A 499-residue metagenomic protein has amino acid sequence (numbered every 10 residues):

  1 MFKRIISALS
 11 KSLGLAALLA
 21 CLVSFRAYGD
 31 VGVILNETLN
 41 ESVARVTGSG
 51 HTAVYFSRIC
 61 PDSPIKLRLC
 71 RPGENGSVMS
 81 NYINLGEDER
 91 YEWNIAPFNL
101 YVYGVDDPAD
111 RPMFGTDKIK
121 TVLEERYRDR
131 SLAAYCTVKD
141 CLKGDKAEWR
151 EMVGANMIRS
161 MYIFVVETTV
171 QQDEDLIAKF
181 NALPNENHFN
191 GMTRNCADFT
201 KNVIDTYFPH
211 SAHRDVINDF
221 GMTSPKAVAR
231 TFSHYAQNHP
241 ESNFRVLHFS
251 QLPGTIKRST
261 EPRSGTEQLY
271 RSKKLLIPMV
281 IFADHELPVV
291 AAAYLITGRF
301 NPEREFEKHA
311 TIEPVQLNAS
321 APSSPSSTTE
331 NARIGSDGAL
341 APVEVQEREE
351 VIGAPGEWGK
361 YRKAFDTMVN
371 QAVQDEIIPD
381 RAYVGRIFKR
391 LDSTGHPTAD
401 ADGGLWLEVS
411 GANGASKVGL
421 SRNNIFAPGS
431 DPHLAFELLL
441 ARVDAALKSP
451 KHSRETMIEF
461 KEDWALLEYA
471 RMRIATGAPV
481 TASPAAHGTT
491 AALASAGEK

Functional and structural regions predicted by a protein language model:
F2-G14: Bacterial N-terminal signal peptides that target proteins for export
K11-S24: Bacterial N-terminal signal peptides
F25-D30: Boundary at the C-terminal end of the N-terminal hydrophobic targeting segment
L35-E41: Short alpha-helical segments and helix-capping/turn motifs at coil-helix boundaries
S42-V46: Short consensus segments that form the blades of beta-propeller domains, in both extracellular/periplasmic
T52-V54, I59-S63, R68-T168, Q172-A178: Soluble extramembrane regions of membrane proteins in the secretory/endomembrane system
E124-T168, D173-E498: Activation targets extended, charge/polar-rich intrinsically disordered C-terminal tails
